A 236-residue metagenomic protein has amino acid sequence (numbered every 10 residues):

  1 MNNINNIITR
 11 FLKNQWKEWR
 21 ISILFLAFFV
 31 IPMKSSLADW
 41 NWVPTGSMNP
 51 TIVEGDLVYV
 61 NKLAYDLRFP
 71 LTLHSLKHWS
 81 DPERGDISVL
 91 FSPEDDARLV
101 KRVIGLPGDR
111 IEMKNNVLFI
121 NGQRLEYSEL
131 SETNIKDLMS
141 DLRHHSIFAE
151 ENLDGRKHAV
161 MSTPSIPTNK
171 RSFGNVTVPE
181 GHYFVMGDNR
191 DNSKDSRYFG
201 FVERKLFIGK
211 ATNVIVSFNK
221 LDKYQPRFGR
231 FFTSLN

Functional and structural regions predicted by a protein language model:
N2-Q15, S36, N41-W42, P50-N236: Soluble "head" domains of membrane/secretory-pathway proteins
R20-S36: Hydrophobic membrane-insertion alpha-helices, especially the h-region of bacterial N-terminal signal peptides
